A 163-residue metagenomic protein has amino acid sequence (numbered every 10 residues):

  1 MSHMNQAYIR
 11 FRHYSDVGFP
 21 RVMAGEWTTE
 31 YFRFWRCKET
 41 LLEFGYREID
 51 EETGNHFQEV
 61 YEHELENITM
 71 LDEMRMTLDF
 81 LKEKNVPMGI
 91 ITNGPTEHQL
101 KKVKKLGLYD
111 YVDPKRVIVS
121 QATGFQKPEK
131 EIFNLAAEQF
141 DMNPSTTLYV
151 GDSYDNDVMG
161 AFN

Functional and structural regions predicted by a protein language model:
M1-D72, E83-K84: N-terminal helical cap/lid subdomain that shapes the substrate entry/recognition surface in HAD-like hydrolases
Y8, Y111-G124: A short, structured active-site edge motif that brings together acidic residues
I49-D50, D110-R116, P144-T147: Short acidic capping loops at alpha-helix termini that bridge into adjacent secondary structure
G54-I68, M74-L106, R116-S120: Substrate-recognition element of Asp-dependent hydrolases with the DxDx(T/V) motif
F125-V158: Conserved Lys-Pro-Asp/Glu-containing loop-to-beta segment of HAD-superfamily phosphomonoesterases, centered on
